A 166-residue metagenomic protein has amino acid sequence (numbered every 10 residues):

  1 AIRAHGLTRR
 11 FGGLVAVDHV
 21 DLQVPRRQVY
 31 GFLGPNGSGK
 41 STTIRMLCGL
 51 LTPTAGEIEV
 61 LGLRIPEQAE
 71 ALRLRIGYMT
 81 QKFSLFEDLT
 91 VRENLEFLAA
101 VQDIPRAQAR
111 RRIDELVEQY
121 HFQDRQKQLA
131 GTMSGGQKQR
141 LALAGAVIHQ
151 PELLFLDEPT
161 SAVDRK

Functional and structural regions predicted by a protein language model:
G56-E67, A71-L72: Conserved ABC transporter NBD signature motif
D88, L129-M133: Conserved ABC ATPase signature
E96, A100, A107-R125: Conserved ABC ATPase "signature" region
L143: Hydrophobic anchor residue at the start of the ABC signature
Q150: Conserved catalytic motifs of ABC-family nucleotide-binding domains
L154-D157: Catalytic Walker B motif of ABC-type/P-loop ATPase nucleotide-binding domains
